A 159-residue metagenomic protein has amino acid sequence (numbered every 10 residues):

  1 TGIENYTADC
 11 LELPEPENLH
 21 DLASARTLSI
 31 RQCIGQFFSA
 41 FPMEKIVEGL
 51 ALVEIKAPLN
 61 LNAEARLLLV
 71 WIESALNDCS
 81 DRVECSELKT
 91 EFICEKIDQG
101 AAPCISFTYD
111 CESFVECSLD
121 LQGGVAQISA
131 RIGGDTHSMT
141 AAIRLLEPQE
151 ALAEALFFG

Functional and structural regions predicted by a protein language model:
T1-P42, D120-A126, R131-G159: Extended, well-ordered protein cores
A23-C85: ATP/pyrophosphate-binding catalytic subdomain of soluble kinases
L59-G159: C-terminal, charge/polar-rich interaction regions
